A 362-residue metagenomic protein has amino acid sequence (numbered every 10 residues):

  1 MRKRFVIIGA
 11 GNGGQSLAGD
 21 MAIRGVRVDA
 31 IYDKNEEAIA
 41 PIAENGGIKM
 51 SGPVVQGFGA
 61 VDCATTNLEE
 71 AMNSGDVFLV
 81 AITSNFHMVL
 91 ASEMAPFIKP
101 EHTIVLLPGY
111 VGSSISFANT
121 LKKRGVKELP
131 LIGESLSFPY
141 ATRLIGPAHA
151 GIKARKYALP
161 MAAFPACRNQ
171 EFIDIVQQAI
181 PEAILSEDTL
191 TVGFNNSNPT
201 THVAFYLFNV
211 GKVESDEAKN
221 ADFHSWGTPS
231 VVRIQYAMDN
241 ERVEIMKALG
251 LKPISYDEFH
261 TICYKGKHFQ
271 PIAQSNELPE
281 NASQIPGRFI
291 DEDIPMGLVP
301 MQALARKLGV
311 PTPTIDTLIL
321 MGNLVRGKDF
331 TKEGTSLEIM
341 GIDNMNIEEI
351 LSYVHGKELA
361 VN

Functional and structural regions predicted by a protein language model:
M1-P53: NAD(P)+-binding Rossmann beta1-loop-alpha1 motif at the extreme N-terminus of oxidoreductases
V54-S74: Short acidic low-complexity segments
L79, S84-A148: Rossmann-like NAD(P)(H) cofactor-binding subdomain of soluble oxidoreductases
V89, E171, I175, R233-A248 (+2 more regions): A non-catalytic, amphipathic alpha-helix used as a structural packing/dimerization or gating element in enzyme scaffolds
N119, P139-I234, M238: Substrate/ligand-engaging "lid" and interaction regions
V231, Q235-L278: Small-residue-rich helix-loop
C263-Y264, P271-V354: Long, low-complexity C-terminal extensions of enzymes
